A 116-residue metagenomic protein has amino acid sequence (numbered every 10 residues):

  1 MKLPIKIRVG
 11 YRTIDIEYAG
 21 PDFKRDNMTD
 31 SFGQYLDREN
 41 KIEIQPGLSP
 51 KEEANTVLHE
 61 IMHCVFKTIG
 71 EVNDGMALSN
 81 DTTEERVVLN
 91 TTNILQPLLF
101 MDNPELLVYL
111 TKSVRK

Functional and structural regions predicted by a protein language model:
M1-E52, T68-K116: Metalloprotease/metallohydrolase-associated module, dominated by Zn2+-dependent proteases
N55-K67: Active-site recognition of the HExxH zinc-binding catalytic motif
